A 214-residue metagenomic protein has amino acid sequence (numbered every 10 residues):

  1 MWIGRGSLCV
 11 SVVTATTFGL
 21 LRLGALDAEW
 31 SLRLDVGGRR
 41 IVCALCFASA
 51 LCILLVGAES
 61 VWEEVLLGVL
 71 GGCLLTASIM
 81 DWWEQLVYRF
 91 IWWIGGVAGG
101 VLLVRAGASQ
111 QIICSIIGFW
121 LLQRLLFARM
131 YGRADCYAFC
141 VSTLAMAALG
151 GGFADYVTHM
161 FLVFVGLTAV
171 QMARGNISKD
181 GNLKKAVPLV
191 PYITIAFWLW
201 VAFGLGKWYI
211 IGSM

Functional and structural regions predicted by a protein language model:
M1-M214: A membrane-topology feature that recognizes alpha-helical transmembrane segments and their immediate juxtamembrane
